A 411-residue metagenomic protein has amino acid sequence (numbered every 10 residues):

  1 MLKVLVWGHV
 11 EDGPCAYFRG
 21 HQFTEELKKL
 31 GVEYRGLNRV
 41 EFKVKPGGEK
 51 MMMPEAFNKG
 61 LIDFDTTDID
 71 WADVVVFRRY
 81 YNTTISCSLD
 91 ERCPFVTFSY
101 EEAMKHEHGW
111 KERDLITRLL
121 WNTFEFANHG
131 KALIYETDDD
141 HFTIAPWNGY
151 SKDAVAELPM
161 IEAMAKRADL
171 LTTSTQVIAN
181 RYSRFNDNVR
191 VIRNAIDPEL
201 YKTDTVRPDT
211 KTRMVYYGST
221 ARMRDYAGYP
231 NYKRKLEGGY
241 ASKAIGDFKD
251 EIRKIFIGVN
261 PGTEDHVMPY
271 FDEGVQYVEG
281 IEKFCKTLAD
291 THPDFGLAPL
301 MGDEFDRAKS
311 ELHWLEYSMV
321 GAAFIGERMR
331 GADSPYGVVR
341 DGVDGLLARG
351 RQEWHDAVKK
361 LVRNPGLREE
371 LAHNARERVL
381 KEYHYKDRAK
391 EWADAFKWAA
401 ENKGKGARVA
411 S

Functional and structural regions predicted by a protein language model:
M1-L89, T97: N-terminal pre-catalytic "stem/leader" segment of glycosyltransferase-like enzymes
E11-E26, G36, D197-T203, R207-T291: Conserved catalytic-core segment of nucleotide-activated headgroup transferases in glycan assembly
G60, F64, G109-W110, D114-N128 (+2 more regions): Membrane-proximal helix-turn-helix segments that form the acceptor-binding/catalytic region of lipid-linked
V177, A195: Carbohydrate-associated surface elements
R224, E282-E316, I325-V339: Nucleotide-sugar-dependent
V338-Q352, K360-G366: Conserved acidic donor-binding segment of nucleotide-sugar-dependent glycosyltransferases
K360, L367-E382, E391-D394: A short, well-ordered alpha-helix in the C-terminal region of glycosyltransferases
Y385-S411: C-terminal alpha-helical cap of glycosyltransferases
